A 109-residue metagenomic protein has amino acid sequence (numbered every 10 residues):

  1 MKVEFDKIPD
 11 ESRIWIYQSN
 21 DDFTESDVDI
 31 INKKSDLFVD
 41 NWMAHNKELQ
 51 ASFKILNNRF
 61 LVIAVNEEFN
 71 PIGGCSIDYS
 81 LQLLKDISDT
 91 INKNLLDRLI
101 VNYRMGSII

Functional and structural regions predicted by a protein language model:
M1-N58, E67-E68, D78, D89 (+2 more regions): Polybasic/polar functional segments that serve as interface/processing modules
N70-I72: Short, cysteine-centered beta-strand-loop-beta hairpins and adjacent loop/turn segments enriched in charged/polar
G74-L84: "Short basic amphipathic alpha-helical interaction patches in structured regions
D86-S88, I108: Non-catalytic alpha-helical scaffolds and adjoining flexible linkers that form interface surfaces for assembly
V101-I109: Short, conserved secondary-structure transition motifs
